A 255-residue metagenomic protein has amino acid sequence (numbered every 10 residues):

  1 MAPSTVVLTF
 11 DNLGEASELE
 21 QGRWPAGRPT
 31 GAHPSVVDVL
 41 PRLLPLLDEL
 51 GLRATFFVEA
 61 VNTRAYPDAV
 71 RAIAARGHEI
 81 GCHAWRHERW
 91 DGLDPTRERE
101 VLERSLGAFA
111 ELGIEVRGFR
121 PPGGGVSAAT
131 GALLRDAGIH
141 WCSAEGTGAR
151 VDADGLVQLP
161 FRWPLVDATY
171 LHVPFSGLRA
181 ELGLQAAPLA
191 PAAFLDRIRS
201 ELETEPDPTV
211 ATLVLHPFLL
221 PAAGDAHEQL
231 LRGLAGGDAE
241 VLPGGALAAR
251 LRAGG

Functional and structural regions predicted by a protein language model:
M1-G118, G123-V166, Y170, A192-L213 (+1 more regions): Catalytic alpha-helical scaffold of carbohydrate-active enzymes acting on polysaccharides/glycoconjugates
T169-A193: Charged, glycine/proline-rich intrinsically disordered loops and linkers
